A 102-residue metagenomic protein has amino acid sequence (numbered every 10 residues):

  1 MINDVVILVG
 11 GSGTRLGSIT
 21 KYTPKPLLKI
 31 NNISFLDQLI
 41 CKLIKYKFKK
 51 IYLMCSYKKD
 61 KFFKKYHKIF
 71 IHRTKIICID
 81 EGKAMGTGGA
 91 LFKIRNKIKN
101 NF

Functional and structural regions predicted by a protein language model:
I2-I7, R15, K29, I33-F102: Conserved N-terminal catalytic core of the sugar/cofactor nucleotidyltransferase
G11: Active-site glycine-centered loops adjacent to acidic/histidine catalytic or metal-binding residues that shape
S18-K21: Conserved catalytic-core motifs of eukaryotic protein kinase domains, centered on the activation segment
